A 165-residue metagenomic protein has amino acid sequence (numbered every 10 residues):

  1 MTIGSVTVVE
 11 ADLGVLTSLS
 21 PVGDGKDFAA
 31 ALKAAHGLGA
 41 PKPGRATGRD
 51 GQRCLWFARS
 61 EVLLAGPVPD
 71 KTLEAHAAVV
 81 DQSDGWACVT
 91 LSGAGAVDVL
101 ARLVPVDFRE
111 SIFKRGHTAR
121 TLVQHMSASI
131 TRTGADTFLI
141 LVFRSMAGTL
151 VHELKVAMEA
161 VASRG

Functional and structural regions predicted by a protein language model:
M1-G165: Basic, glycine/lysine-rich polyanion-binding surfaces/domains
